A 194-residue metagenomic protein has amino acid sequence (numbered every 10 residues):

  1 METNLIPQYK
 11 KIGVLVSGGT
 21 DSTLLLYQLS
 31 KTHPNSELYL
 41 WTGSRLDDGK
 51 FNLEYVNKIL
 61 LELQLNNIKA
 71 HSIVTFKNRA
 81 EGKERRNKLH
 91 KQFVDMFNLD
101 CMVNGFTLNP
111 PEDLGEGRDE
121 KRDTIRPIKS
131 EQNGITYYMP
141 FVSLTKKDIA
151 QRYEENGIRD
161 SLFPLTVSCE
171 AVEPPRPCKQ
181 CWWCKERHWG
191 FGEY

Functional and structural regions predicted by a protein language model:
M1-Y194: Nucleotide-activated chemistry modules centered on ATP-dependent adenylation/adenylyltransferase
